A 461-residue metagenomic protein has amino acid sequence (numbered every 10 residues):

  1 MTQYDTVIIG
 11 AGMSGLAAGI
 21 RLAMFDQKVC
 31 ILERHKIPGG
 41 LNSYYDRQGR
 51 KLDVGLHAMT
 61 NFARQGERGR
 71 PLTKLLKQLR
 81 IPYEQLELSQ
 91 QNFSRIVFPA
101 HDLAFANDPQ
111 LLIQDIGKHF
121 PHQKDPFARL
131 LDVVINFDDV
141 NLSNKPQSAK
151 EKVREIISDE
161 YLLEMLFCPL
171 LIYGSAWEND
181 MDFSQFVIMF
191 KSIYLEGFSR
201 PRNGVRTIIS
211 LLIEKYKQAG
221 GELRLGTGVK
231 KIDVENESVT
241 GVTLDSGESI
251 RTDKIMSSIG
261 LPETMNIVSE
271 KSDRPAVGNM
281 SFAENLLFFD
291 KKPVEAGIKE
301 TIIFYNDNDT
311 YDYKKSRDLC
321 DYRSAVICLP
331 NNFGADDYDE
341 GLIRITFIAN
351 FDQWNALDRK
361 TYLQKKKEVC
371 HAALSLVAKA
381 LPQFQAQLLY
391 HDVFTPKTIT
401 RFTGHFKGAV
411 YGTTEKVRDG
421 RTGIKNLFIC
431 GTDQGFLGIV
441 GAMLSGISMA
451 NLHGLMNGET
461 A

Functional and structural regions predicted by a protein language model:
T2-H122: N-terminal glycine-rich phosphate/pyrophosphate-binding loop and immediately adjacent elements
F98-D182: Rossmann-like flavin
L163-A176, A325-V326, K379-F436: A glycine-rich dinucleotide-binding beta-alpha-beta segment and adjacent secondary-structure elements that constitute
M189-V239: Helical element adjacent to the flavin cofactor pocket in flavoenzyme catalytic cores
K230-Y338: Mid-domain catalytic core of redox enzymes that form a hydrophobic substrate pocket/lid adjacent to a catalytic redox
V234, L455-A461: Active-site-proximal substrate-binding core of FAD-dependent oxidoreductases
V294-F394: C-terminal segments that line or cap access tunnels to active or ligand-binding sites in enzymes and enzyme-associated
T432-G454: A conserved FAD-binding loop/helix module that cradles the flavin
